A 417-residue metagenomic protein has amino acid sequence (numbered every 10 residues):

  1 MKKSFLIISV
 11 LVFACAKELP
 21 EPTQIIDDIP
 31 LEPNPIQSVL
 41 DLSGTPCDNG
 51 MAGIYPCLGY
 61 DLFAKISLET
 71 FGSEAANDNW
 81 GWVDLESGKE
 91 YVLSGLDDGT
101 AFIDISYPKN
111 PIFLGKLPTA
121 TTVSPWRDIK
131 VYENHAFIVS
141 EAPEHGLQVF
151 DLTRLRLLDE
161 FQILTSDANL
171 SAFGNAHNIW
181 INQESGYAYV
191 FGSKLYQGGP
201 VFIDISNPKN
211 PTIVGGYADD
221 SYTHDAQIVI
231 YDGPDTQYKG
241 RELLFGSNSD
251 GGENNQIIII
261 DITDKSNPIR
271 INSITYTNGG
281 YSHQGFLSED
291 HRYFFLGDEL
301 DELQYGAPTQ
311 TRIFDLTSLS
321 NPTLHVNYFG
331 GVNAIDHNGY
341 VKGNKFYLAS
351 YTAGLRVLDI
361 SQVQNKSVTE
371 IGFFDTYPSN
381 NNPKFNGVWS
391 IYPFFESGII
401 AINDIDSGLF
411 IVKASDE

Functional and structural regions predicted by a protein language model:
M1-S4: Positively charged n-region of N-terminal signal peptides that target proteins for export
L6-I8: Sec-dependent N-terminal signal peptides
F13-A14: C-terminal motif of bacterial Sec signal peptides marking the signal peptidase cleavage site
E18-E417: Feature marking well-ordered beta-strand scaffolds used for ligand recognition
